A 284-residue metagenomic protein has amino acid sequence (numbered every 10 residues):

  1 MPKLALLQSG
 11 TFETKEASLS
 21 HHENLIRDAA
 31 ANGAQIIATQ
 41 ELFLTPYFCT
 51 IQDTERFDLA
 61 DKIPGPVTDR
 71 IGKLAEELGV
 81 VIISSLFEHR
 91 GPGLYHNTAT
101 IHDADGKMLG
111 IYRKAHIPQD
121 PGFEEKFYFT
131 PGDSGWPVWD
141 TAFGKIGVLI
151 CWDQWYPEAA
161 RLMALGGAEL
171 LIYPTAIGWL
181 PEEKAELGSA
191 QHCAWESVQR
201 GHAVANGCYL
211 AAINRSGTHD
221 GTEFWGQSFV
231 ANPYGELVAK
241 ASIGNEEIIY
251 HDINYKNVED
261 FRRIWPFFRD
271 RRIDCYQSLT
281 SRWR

Functional and structural regions predicted by a protein language model:
M1-L4, V138-G147, E169-L170: Beta-strand-turn-beta hairpins that frame and shape the catalytic cleft of phosphate-ester-processing enzymes
Q8-E13: Short polar catalytic/cofactor-binding loops
K15, E23-D105, L109-I111, I177-G201 (+1 more regions): Cys-nucleophile CN-hydrolase/nitrilase-fold catalytic domain and related Cys-dependent amidase chemistry that acts on
D61-I83, K145, C151-I248: CN hydrolase (nitrilase-like) catalytic-core segments centered on the catalytic cysteine and neighboring Lys/Glu
S84-L86, T98-I101, P137, S228-V230 (+1 more regions): Short beta-strand scaffold segments in enzyme catalytic cores
K114-Y128, N245-R262: A short, polar/charged loop-to-alpha-helix boundary motif
G122-P137, Q154-Y156: Active-site glycine-rich loop that binds ribose-phosphate moieties when present
K256-R284: A short C-terminal boundary segment appended to hydrolase-like catalytic domains
